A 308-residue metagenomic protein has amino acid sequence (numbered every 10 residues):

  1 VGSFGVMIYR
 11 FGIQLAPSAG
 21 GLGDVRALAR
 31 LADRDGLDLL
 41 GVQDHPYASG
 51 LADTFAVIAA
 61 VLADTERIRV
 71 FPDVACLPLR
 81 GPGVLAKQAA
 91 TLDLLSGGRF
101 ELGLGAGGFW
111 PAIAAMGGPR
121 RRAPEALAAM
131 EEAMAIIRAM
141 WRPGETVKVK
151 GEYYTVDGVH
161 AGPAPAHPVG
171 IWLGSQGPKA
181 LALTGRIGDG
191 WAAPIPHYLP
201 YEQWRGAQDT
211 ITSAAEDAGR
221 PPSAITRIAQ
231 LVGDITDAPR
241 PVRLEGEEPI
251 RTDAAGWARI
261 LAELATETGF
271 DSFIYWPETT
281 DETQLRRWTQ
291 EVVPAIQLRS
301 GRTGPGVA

Functional and structural regions predicted by a protein language model:
V1-A308: Active-site-adjacent structural elements that line small-molecule/cofactor binding pockets in enzymes
